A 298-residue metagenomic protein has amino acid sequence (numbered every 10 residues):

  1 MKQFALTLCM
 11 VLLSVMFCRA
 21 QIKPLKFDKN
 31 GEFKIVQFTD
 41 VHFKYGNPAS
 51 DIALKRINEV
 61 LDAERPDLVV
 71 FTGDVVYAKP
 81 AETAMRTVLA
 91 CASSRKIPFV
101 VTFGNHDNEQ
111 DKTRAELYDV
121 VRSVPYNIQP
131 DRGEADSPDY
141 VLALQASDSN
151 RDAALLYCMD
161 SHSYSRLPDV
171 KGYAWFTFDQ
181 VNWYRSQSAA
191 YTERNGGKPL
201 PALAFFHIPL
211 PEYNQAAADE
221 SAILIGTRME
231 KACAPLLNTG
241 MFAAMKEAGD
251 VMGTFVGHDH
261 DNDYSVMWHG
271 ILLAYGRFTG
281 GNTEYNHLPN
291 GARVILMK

Functional and structural regions predicted by a protein language model:
M1-Q21: Bacterial Sec-dependent N-terminal signal peptides
R19-T87: N-terminal active-site segment of His-dependent metallophosphoesterases
I22-P24, K29, F38, A143-N150 (+3 more regions): Binuclear metal-dependent phosphoesterase catalytic core
K23, R86-G197, R293-L296: Extended active-site neighborhood of metal-dependent phosphoesterases/phosphodiesterases
K34-F38, D67-T72, Y77, P98-F103 (+7 more regions): Structural recognition of the beta-strand scaffold that forms the well-ordered cores of secreted hydrolase catalytic
V36-L54, V75-T83, E109, A115 (+4 more regions): Acidic/histidine-rich helix-loop elements that form or flank divalent-metal/phosphate-binding sites at the catalytic
K44-G46, Y77-E82, V101-K112, Y164-L167 (+3 more regions): Active-site environment of divalent metal-dependent phosphoester hydrolases
R65-D67, L155-C158, V170-D263: His/acidic metal-ligating clusters that form di-metal
